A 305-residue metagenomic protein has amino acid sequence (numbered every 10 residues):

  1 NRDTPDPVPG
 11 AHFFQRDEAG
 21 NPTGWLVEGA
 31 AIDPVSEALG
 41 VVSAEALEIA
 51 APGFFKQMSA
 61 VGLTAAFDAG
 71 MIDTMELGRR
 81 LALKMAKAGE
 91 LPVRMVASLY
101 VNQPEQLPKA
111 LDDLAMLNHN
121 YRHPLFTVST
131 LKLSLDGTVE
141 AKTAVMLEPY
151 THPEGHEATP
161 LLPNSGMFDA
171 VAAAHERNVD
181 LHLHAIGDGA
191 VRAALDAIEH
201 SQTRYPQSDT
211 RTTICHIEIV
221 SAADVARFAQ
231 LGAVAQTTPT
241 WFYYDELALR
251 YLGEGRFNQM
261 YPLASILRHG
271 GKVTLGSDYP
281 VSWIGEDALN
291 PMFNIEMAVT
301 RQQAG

Functional and structural regions predicted by a protein language model:
N1-D113, S129, L133-A190, T203-P206 (+3 more regions): Divalent metal-binding segments
V93, A233, G270-G271: A short helix->loop->beta-strand "cap" motif at the edges of active sites that frequently abuts
A110-D113, T143, S221-Q230: Short, charged low-complexity intrinsically disordered segments located at boundaries of structured domains
A115-L117: Short, P/G- and charge-enriched loop/turn segments at secondary-structure junctions
H119-R122: Accessory "access/gating" subregions that flank catalytic or transport cores
L125-T143, G232-F242, T300: Non-cysteine beta-strand/loop elements that form the S-adenosyl-L-methionine
A172-H182, G189-T212, H216-I217, A222-A226 (+1 more regions): His/Asp/Glu-enriched, well-ordered alpha-helical/loop segment that forms or immediately abuts the divalent-metal
